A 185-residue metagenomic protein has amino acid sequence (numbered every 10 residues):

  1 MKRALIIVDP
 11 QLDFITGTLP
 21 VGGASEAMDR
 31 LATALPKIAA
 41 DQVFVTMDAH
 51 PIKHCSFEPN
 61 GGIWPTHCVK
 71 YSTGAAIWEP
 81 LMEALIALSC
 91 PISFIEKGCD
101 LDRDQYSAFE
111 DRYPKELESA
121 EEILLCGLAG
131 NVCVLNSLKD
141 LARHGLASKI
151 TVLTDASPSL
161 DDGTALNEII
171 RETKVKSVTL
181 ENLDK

Functional and structural regions predicted by a protein language model:
K2-I6, D13, E26-Q42, P51-K53 (+1 more regions): Active-site-adjacent betaalpha module
I15-G23: Acidic/histidine-rich helix-loop elements that form or flank divalent-metal/phosphate-binding sites at the catalytic
D48: Active-site loop/turn elements of alpha/beta-hydrolase fold enzymes, especially the short glycine-/histidine-rich
F57-G61: Glycine-rich loop at the start of a catalytic domain that most often binds anionic cofactors/ligands
